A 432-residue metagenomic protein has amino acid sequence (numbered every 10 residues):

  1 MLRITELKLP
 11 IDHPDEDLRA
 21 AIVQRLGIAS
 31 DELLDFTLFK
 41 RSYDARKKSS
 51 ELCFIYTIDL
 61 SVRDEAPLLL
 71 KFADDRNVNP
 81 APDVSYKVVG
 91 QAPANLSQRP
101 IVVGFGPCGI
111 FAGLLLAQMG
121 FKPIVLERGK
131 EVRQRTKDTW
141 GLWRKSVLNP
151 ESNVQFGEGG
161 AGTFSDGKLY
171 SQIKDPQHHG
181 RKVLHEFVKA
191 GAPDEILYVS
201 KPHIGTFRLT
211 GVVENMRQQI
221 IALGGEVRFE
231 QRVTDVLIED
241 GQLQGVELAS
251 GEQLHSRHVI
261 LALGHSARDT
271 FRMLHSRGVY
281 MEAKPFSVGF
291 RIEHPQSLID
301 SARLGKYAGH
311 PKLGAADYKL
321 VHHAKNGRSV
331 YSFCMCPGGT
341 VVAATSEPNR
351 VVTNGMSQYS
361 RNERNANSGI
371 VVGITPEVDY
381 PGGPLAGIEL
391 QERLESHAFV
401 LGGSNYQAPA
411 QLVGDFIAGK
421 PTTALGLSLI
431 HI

Functional and structural regions predicted by a protein language model:
M1-L52, I58-L429: Residues forming the flavin
